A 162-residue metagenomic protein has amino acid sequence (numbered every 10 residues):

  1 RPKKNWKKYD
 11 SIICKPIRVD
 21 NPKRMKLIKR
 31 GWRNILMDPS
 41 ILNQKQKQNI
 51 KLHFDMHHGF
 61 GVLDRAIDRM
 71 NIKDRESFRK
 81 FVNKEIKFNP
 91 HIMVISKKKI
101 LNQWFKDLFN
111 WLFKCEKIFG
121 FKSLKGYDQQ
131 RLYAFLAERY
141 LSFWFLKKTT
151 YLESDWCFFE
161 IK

Functional and structural regions predicted by a protein language model:
R1-K162: ER/Golgi luminal nucleotide-sugar-dependent glycosyltransferases, focusing on the catalytic module
